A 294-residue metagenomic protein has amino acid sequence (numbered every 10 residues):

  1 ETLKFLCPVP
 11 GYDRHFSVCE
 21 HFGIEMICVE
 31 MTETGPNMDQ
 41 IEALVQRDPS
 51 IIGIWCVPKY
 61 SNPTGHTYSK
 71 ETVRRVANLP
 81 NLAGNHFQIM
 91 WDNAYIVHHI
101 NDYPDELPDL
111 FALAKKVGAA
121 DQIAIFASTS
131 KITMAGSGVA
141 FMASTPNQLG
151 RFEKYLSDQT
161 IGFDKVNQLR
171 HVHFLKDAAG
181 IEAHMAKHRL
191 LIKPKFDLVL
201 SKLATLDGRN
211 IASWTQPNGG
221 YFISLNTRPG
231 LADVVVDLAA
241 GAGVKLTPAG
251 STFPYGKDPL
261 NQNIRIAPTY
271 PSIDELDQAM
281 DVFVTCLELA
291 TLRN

Functional and structural regions predicted by a protein language model:
E1-G84, I96-G118, G230, V284 (+1 more regions): Conserved core of the PLP fold type I
C7, W55-P58, M90-N93, A127 (+3 more regions): Short beta-strand segments
G11, A186-L200, I211-N226: Conserved glycine-rich beta-strand-loop-beta hairpin in the small C-terminal domain of fold type I
N85-F87, W91, P104-S130, G150-R151 (+1 more regions): Conserved active-site segment immediately N-terminal to the catalytic lysine that forms the internal aldimine
K115-K193: Conserved core segment of the aminotransferase class I/II
A119, G241, G256-N294: PLP-dependent enzyme catalytic core of the Aspartate aminotransferase-like
R228-A232, P271-I273: Helix N-cap motif at beta-to-alpha junctions
